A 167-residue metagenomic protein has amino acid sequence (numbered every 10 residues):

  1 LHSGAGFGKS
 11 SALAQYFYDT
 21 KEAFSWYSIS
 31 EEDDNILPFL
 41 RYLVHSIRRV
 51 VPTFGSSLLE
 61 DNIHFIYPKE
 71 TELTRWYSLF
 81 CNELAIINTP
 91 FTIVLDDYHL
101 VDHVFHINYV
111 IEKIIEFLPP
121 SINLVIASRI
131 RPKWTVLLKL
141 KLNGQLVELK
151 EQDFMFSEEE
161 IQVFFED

Functional and structural regions predicted by a protein language model:
L1-S28, R41-H45, R131: P-loop NTPase Walker A phosphate-binding motif
H2, L95, S128: Short beta-strand/turn micro-motifs composed of small residues that flank or help shape donor/cofactor-binding pockets
H2-A5, S25-N35, E60-I66, E151-Q152: A short hydrophobic beta-strand->loop->alpha-helix junction that borders the nucleotide-binding pocket of P-loop NTPases
S11-Q15, T92, F105-D167: Alpha-helical sensor/transducer elements of the RecA-like P-loop NTPase core
E32-D33, H99-H103: Short acidic, S/G/P-rich loop/turn micro-motifs used as interaction or catalytic elements
L37-E60, C81: Conserved NTP-binding/hydrolysis module of P-loop NTPases
S57-V94, V101, E112-L118: Mid-core helix/loop region of P-loop NTP-binding domains shared across ATPases and GTPases
